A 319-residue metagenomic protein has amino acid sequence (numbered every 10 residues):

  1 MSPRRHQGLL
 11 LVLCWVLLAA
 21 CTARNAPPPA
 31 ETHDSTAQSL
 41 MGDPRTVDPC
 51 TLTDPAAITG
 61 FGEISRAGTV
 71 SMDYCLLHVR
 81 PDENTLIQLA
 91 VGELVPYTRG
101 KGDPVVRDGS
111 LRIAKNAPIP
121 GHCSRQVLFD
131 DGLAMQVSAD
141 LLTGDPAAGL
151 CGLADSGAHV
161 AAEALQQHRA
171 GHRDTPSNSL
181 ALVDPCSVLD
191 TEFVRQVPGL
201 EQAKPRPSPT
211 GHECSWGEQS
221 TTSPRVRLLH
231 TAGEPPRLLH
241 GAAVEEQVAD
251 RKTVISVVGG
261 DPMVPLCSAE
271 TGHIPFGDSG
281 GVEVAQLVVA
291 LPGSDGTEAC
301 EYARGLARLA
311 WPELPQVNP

Functional and structural regions predicted by a protein language model:
M1-L11: Bacterial N-terminal signal peptides that target proteins for export
L17-A20: C-terminal motif of bacterial Sec signal peptides marking the signal peptidase cleavage site
T22-M72, A154-T210, L238-A243, A303-V317: N-terminal "mature-domain start" segment
G60-P120, R206-V282: Short, solvent-exposed recognition patches
F61-E63, I87-L89, A139, V183 (+2 more regions): Post-signal/leader-peptide non-cytosolic segments of secretory proteins
L111-G171, Q247-P319: A short, solvent-exposed beta-edge/loop patch
